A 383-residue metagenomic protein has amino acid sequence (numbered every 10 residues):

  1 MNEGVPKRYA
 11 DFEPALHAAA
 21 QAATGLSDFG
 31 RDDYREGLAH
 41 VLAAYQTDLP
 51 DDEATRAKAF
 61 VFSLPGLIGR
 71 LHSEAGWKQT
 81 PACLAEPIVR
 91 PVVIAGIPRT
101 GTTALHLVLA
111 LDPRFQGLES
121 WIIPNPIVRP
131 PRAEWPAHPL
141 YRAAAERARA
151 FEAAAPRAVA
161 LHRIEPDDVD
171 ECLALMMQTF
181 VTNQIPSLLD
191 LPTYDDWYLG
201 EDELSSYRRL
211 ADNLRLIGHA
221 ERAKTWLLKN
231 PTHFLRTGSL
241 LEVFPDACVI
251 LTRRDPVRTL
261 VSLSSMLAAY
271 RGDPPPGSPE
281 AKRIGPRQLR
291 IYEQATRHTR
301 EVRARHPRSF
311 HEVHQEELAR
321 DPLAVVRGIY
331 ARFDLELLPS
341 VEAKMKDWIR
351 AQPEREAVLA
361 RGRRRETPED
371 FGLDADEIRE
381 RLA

Functional and structural regions predicted by a protein language model:
M1-A75, P192-D196, E201-Y207, L214 (+3 more regions): PAPS-dependent sulfotransferases, especially Golgi type II membrane carbohydrate sulfotransferases
A75-A85: Pre-Walker A adenine-sensing motif
V89-V92: Pre-Walker A (Motif I) flank of P-loop NTPase domains
I94-D112: Glycine-rich phosphate-binding P-loop
A95-I97, L227-P231, Q315: Short His-Asn-centered micro-motif
L111-W121: Post-Walker A helix-loop "phosphate-sensing" segment adjacent to the P-loop in P-loop NTPases
P124-W226: PAPS-dependent sulfation machinery
K229, L240-S265: Conserved phosphate-donor/acceptor-positioning beta-strand/loop module used by diverse small-molecule
